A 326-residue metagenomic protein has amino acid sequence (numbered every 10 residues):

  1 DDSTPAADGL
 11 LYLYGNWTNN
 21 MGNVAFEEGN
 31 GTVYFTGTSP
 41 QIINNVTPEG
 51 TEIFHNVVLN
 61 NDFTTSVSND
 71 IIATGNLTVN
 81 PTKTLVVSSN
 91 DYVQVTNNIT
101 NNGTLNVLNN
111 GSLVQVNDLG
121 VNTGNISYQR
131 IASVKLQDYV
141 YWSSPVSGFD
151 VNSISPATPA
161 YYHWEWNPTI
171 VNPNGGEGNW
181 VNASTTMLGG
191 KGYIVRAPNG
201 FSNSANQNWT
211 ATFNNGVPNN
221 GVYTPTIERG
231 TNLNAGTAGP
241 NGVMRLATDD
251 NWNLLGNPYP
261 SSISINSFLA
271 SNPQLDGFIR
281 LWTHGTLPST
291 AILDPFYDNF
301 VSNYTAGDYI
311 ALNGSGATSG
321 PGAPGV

Functional and structural regions predicted by a protein language model:
D1, N80-T82, W164-N214, S302-V326: Charged, amphipathic alpha-helical scaffolding segments
D1-D8, Y12, E28, S89-T158 (+1 more regions): A short, polar beta-strand/turn micro-motif
S3, G9, G15, M21-V24 (+14 more regions): The right-handed parallel beta-helix/beta-solenoid scaffold, focusing on the short coil/turn and N-cap positions
W17, L85, V326: C-terminal, active-site-flanking charged/polar segments
N19-N20, S39-N44, Y92-V95, S112-N117 (+4 more regions): Short, surface-exposed beta-strand/loop "edge" segments at domain boundaries and coil↔beta transitions
Y34-G37, V58-L59, N80, V86-S88 (+5 more regions): Beta-strand-rich, repetitive solenoid scaffolds
Y162-W164, L293: Extended non-catalytic accessory segments flanking core domains
T248-V326: Beta-sheet-dominated scaffold domains
